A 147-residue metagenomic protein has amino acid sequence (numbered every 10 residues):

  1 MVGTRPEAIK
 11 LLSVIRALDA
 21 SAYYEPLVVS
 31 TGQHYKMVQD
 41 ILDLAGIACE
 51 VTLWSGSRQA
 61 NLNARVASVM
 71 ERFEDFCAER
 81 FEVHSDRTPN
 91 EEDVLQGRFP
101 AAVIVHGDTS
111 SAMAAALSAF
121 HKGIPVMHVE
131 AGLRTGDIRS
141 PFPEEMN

Functional and structural regions predicted by a protein language model:
M1-V2, E7-A17, G56-N147: Active-site and donor-binding regions of nucleotide-sugar-utilizing enzymes
V14-P26: A short, Lys/Arg-enriched amphipathic alpha-helix followed by its capping loop at the start of a domain
Y23-R72, F76: Conserved nucleotide-sugar phosphate-binding/catalytic loop shared by glycosyltransferases and other
